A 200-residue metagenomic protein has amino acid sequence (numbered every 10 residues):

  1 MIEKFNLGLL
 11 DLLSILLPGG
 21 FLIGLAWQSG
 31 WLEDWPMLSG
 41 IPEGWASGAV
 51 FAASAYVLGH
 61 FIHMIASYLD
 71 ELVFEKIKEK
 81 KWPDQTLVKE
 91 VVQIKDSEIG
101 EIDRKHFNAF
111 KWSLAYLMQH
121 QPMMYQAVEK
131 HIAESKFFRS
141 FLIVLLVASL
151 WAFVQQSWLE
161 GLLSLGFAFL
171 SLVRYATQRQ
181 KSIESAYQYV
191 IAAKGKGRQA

Functional and structural regions predicted by a protein language model:
M1-V88, Q155, V173, T177-Q178 (+1 more regions): N-terminal first transmembrane alpha-helix
E3-L17, M118-L162: Transmembrane alpha-helical segments and their cytosolic interface motifs in multi-pass membrane proteins
G30, K80, Q93, Q121 (+2 more regions): Short, flexible coil/linker elements and helix-boundary hinge sites characteristic of intrinsically disordered
A66-Y125: Charge-rich cytosolic interhelical loops and cytosolic tails of multi-pass membrane proteins
E71, Q126, K130, K181-Q188: Charged/polar, solvent-exposed surface patches and flexible loops
D103, F107-K111, F137, V147-L170 (+1 more regions): A contiguous, surface-oriented mixed alpha/beta subdomain in the mid-to-C-terminal portion of proteins that forms
L162, G166-A200: Alpha-helical oligomerization segments
